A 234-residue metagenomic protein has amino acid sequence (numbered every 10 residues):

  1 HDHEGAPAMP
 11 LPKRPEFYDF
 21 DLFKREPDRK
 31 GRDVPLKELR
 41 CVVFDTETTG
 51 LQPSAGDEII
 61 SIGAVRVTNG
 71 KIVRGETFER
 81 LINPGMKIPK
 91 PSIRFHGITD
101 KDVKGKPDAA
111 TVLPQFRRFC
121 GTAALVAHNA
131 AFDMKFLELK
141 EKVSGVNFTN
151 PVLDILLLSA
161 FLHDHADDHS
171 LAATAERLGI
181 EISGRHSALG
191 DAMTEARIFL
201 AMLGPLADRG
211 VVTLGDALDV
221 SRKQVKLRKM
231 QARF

Functional and structural regions predicted by a protein language model:
D2-D33, A196, L200-F234: Acidic two-metal-ion nuclease catalytic site recognized across multiple nuclease folds, prominently DnaQ/RNase D-T
D21-E138, K142-N150, D164-D168, A172 (+2 more regions): Conserved non-catalytic scaffold segment of RNase H-like nuclease domains
N147-S159: Conserved beta-strand -> loop -> alpha-helix junction used to position metal-binding or nucleic-acid-contacting
L158, T174, T194, I198-A201: Generic recognition of well-ordered alpha-helical segments
D191: Conserved catalytic/binding loops enriched for acidic/polar residues
